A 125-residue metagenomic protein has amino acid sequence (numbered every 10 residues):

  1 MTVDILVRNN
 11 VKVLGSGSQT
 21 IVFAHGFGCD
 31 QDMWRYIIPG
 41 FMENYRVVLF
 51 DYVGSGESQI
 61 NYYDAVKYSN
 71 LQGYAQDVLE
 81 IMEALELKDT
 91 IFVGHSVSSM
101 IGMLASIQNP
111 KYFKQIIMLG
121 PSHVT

Functional and structural regions predicted by a protein language model:
M1-R8: N-terminal cap/lid segment of alpha/beta-hydrolase-fold proteins
N9-Y63: Conserved HGGG/HGGXW glycine-rich cap/lid loop of the alpha/beta-hydrolase fold
S16-S18, E43, E83-D89, P110-K111: Active-site acidic short loop of glycosyltransferases
I38, M82, A105-S106: A conserved amphipathic alpha-helix that caps or lines the catalytic cleft of carbohydrate- and lipid-modifying enzymes
L49-V93: Active-site loop/oxyanion-hole signature of alpha/beta-hydrolase fold enzymes
K88-T125: Conserved hydrolase catalytic core segment
